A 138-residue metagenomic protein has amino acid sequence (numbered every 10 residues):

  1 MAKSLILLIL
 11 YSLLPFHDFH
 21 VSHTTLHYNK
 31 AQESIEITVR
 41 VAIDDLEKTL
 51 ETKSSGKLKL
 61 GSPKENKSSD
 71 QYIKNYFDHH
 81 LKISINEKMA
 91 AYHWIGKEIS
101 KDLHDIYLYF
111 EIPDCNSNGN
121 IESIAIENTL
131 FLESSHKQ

Functional and structural regions predicted by a protein language model:
S4-L13: Sec-dependent N-terminal signal peptides
H17-Q138: N-terminal soluble domains immediately following signal/targeting peptides that reside in extracytoplasmic
